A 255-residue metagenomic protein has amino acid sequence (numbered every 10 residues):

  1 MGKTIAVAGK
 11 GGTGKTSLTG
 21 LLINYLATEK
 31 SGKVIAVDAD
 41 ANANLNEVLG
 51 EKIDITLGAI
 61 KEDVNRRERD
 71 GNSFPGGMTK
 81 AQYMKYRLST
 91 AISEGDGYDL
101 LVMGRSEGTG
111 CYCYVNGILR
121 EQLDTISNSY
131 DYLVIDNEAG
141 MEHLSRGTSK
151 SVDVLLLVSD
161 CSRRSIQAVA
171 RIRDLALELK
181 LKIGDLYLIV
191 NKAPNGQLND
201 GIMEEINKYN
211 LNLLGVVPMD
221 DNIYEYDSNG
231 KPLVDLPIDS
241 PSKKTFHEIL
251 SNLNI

Functional and structural regions predicted by a protein language model:
K3-A41: Walker A/P-loop phosphate-binding motif and the immediately C-terminal alpha-helix
T4-A6, K33-I35, Y98-L100, Y132-V134 (+1 more regions): Residue-level preference for the first positions of well-ordered beta-strands
T28-G95: N-terminal phosphate/diphosphate-binding loop that engages ATP/GTP or pyrophosphate donors across diverse enzyme folds
E51-I55, L175-A176, M203-N207, P232-V234: Short, hinge-like loop/turn segments at secondary-structure boundaries
T79-G95, D99-I135: Cytosolic-facing regulatory segments adjacent to core modules
Y114-M219, E225: Conserved catalytic-core segment of NTP-binding enzymes
N229-S240: C-terminal boundary of histidine-terminating zinc-finger modules
T245-I255: C-terminal alpha-helix
